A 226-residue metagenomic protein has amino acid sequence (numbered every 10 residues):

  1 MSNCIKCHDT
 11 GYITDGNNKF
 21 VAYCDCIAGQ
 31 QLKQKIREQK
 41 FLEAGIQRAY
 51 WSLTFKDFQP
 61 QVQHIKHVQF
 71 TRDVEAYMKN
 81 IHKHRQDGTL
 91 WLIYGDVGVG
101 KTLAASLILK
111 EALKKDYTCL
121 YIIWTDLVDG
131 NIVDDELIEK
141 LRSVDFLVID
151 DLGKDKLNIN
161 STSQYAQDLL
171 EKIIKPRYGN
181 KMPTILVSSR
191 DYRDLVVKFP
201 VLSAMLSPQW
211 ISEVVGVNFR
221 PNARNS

Functional and structural regions predicted by a protein language model:
M1-Q69, A76, R220-S226: A short, basic N-terminal segment
I65-E75, L109-V144, K156, N160-Q164: Short glycine-rich substrate-engagement loop in P-loop NTPases that contacts/grips substrate
R72-R85: Pre-Walker A adenine-sensing motif
K83-R85, K114, E139-R142, K175-N180 (+1 more regions): Conserved catalytic network of the ASCE P-loop NTPase/AAA+ motor domain
Q86-A105: Walker A/P-loop nucleotide-binding motif
Y117-T118, S143-F146, N180-L186: Loop/turn-to-beta-strand initiation segments
V128-D129, K154-S226: Replace "adjacent to P-loop NTPase cores in ATP/GTP-dependent enzymes" with "adjacent to NTP-binding cores
D150-L152: Walker B catalytic acidic pair
